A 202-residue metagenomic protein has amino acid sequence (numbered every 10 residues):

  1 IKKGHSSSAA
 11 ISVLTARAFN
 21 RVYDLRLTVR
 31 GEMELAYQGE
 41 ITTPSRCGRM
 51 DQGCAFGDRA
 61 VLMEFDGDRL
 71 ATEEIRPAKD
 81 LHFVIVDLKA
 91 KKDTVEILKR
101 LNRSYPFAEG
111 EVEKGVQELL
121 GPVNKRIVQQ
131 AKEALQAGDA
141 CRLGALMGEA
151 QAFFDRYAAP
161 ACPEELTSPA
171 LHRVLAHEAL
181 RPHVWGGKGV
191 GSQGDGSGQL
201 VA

Functional and structural regions predicted by a protein language model:
I1-R76: Gly/Ser-rich oxyanion-binding loop with an adjacent helix/lid that shapes the negatively charged ligand pocket
I1-T15, H183-Q199: Glycine/serine-rich anion-binding loops at beta->alpha junctions that coordinate negatively charged ligand groups
Y37, I41, C54-G189, Q199-A202: C-terminal nucleotide
